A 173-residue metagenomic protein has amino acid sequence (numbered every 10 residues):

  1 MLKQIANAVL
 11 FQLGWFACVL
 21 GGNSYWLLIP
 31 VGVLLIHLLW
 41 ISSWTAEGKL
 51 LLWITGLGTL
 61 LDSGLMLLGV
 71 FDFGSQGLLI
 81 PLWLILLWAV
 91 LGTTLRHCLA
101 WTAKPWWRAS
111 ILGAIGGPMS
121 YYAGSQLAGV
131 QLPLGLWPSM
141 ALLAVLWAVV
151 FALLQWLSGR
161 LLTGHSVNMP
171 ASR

Functional and structural regions predicted by a protein language model:
M1-R173: Aromatic-rich, lipid-facing transmembrane alpha helices and their immediate juxtamembrane interface loops in integral
